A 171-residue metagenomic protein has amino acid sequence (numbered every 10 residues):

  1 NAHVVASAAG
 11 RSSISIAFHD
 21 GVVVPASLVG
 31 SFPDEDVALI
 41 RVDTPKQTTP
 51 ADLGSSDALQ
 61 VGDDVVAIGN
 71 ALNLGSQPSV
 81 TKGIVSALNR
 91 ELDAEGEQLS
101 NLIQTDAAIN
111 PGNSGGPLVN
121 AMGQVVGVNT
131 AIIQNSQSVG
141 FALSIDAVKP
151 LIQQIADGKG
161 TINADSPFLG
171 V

Functional and structural regions predicted by a protein language model:
N1-V171: Serine-dependent protease modules
